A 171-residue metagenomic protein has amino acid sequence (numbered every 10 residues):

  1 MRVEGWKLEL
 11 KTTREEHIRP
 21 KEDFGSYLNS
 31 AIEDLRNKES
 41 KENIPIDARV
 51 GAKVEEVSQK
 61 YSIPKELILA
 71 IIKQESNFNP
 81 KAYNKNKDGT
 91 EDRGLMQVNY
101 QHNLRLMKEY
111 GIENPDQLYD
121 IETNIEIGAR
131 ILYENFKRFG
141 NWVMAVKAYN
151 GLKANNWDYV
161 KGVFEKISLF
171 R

Functional and structural regions predicted by a protein language model:
M1-K65: Low-complexity, intrinsically disordered export/secretion signals at extreme N-termini
K38-R171: Catalytic glycan-binding domains that act on GlcNAc-containing polysaccharides
